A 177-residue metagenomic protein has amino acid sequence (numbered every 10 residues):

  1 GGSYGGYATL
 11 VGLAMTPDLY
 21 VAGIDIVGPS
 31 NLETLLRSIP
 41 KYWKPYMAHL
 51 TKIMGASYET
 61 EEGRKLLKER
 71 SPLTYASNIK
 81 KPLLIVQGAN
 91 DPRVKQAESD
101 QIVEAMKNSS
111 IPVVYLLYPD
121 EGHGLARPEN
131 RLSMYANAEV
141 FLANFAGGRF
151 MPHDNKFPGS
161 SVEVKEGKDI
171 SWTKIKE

Functional and structural regions predicted by a protein language model:
G2-E177: Active-site-proximal cap/loop segments of hydrolase catalytic domains
